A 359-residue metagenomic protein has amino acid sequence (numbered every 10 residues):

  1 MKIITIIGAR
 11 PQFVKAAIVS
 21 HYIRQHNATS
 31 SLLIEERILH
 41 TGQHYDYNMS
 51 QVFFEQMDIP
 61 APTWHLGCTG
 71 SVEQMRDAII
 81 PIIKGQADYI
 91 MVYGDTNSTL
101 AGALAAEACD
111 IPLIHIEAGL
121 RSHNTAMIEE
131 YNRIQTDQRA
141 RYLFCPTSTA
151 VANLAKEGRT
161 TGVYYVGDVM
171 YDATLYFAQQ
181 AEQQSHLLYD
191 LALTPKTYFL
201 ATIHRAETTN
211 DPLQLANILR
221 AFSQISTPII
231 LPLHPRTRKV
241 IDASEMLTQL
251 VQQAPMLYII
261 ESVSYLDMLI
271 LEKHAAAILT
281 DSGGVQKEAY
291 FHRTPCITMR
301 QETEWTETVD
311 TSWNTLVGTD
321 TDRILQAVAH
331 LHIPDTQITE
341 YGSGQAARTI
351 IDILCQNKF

Functional and structural regions predicted by a protein language model:
I4-I7, F13-S31, V52-F53, H65-G158: Active-site and donor-binding regions of nucleotide-sugar-utilizing enzymes
G42-P60: N-terminal beta-loop-helix "entrance" segment that forms/cooperates in small-molecule cofactor or anionic ligand
Q43, Q51, E182-H274: Donor-nucleotide binding loops and adjacent catalytic segments primarily of GT-B fold Leloir glycosyltransferases
H44-N48, G67, R139-D211: A nucleotide-sugar donor-handling region in carbohydrate enzymes
M57, Y290-D335: Nucleotide-sugar donor-binding patch of glycosyltransferase catalytic domains
W64-G67, C145, Y164-Y165, Y258-E261 (+1 more regions): Short acidic-hydrophobic, aromatic-tinged amphipathic segments that line or gate anion-handling sites
V92-Y93, L100-L104, H115-I116, L143 (+1 more regions): A donor-sugar binding/catalytic signature common to diverse glycosyltransferases and related nucleotide-sugar
T149, T315-F359: Leloir-type glycosyltransferase catalytic cores
